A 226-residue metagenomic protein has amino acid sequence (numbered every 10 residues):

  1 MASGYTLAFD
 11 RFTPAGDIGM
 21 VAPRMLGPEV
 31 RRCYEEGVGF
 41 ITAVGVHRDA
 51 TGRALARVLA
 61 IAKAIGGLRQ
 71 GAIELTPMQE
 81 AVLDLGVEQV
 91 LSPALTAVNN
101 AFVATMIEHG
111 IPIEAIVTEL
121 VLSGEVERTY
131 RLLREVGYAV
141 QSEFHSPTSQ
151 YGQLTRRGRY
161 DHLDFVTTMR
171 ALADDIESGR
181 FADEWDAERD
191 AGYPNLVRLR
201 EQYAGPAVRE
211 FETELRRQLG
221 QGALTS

Functional and structural regions predicted by a protein language model:
M1-E88: Rossmann-fold dinucleotide-binding core
G4, G27, G37, P93 (+2 more regions): Glycine-centered flexibility motif
Y5, F9, R31-Y34, A56-I65 (+6 more regions): Aromatic-residue detector
R31, G71-P77, A101, Q141-H145 (+1 more regions): Short hydrophobic/aromatic-rich motifs at helix boundaries and adjacent loops
I41, G45, R53, E114-S226: NAD(P)-dependent Rossmann-like dehydrogenase/reductase catalytic/cofactor-binding core
G52-A56, A60-H109, E114-R134: Active-site-proximal catalytic alpha-helix in oxidoreductases
